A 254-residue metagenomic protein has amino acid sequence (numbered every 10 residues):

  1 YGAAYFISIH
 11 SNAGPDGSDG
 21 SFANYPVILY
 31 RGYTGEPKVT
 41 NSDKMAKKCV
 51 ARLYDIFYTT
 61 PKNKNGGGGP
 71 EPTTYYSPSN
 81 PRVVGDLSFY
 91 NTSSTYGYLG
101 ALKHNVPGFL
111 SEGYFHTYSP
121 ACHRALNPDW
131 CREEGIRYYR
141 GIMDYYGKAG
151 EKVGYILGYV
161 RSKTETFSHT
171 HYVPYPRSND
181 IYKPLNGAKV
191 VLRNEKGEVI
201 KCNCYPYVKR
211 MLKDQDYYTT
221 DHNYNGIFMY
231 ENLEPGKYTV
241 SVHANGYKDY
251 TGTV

Functional and structural regions predicted by a protein language model:
S8-D19, L29-Y30, N65-G150: Active-site-adjacent mobile loop/cap segments within catalytic or ligand-binding domains
A13-K48: A short, glycine/acidic-enriched catalytic loop
P37-D86: Acidic, glycine-rich loop-and-strand cores that form catalytic or ligand-binding grooves in diverse globular domains
G154-S162: A short, amphipathic beta-strand motif
K183-N186, R193-I227: Short, acidic Ser/Thr/Gly-rich low-complexity loop/linker segments typical of extracellular and cell-surface proteins
M229-E231: Hydrophobic core positions of the immunoglobulin-like beta-sandwich fold
G236-G246: A short, solvent-exposed beta-strand micro-motif common in secreted/extracellular proteins
K248-V254: Edge beta-strands of extracellular beta-sandwich domains
